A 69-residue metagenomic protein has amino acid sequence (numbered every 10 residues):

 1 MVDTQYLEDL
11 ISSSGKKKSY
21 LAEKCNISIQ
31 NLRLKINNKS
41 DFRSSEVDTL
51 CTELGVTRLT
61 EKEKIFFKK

Functional and structural regions predicted by a protein language model:
M1-K18: A short, Lys/Arg-rich alpha-helix, primarily the initiator
I11, A22, C51: The alpha-helix within a helix-turn-helix
S12, N26, N37-N38, D48: Residue-level detection of the helix-turn-helix DNA-binding "recognition helix"
S14, S40-R43: Flexible coil/turn residues that form the inter-helical turn or adjacent wing/linker of helix-turn-helix
G15-L34: Short alpha-helical DNA-recognition segment
S28, K39-S40, K68: The DNA-recognition helices of helix-turn-helix-type DNA-binding domains
R33, K62-E63: Key DNA-contacting residues within the recognition helix of helix-turn-helix
S45-E61: DNA major-groove recognition helix of helix-turn-helix/homeodomain DNA-binding modules
